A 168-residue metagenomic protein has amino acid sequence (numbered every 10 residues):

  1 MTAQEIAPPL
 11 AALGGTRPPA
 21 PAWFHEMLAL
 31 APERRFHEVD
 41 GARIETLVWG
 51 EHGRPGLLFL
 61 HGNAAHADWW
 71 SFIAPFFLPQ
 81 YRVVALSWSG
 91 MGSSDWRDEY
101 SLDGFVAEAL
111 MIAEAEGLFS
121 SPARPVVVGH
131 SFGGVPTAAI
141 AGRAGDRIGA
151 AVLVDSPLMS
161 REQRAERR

Functional and structural regions predicted by a protein language model:
M1-L57, L78-Y81, G117-S121, L158: Alpha/beta-hydrolase fold catalytic core
P32-E33, W69-F72, F76, G104-I112 (+1 more regions): Alpha-helical elements of Rossmann-like donor-binding domains used by nucleotide-donor carbohydrate transfer enzymes
V39-A42, A85-V128, G142: Active-site loop/oxyanion-hole signature of alpha/beta-hydrolase fold enzymes
A42-D95: Conserved HGGG/HGGXW glycine-rich cap/lid loop of the alpha/beta-hydrolase fold
G56, R82, R124-V126, G149-A150: Structural signature of beta-strand start/N-cap positions in the alpha/beta core of ABC transporter nucleotide-binding
A65, G90, G134, L158-M159: Active-site micro-motifs of SAM-dependent methyltransferase domains
G129, G133, T137: Gly/Ala-rich beta-loop-alpha elbow adjacent to hydrolase catalytic centers
A138, G142, G149-R168: Flexible "cap/lid" loop of the alpha/beta hydrolase fold
